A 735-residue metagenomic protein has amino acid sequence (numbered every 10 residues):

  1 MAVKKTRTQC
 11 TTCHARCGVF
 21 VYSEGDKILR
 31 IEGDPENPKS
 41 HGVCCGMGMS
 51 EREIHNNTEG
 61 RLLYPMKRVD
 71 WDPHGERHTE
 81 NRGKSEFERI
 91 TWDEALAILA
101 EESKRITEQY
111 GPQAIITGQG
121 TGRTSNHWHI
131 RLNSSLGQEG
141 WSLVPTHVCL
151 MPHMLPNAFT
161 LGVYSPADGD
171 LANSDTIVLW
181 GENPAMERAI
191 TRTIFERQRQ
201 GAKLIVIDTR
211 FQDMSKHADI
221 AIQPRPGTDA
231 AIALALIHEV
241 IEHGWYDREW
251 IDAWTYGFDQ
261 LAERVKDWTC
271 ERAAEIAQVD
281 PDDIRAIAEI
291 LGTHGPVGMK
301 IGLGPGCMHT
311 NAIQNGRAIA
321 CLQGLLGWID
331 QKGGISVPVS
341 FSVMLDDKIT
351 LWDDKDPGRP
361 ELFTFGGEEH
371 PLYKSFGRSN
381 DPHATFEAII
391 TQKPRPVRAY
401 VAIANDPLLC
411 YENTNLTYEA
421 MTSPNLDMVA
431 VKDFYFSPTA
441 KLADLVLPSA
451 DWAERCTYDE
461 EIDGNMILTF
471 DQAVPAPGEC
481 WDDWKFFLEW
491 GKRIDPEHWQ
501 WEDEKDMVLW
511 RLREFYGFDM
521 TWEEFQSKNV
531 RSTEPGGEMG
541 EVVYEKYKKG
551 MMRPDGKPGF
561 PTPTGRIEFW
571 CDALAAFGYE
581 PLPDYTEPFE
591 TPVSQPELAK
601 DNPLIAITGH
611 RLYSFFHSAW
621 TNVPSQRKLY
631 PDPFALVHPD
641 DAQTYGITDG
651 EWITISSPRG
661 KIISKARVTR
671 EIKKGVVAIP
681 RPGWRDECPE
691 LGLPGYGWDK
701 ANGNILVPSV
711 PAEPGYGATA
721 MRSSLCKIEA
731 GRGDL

Functional and structural regions predicted by a protein language model:
M1-H243, D280-P281, S375, I403 (+2 more regions): N-terminal export/assembly segments and adjacent metallocofactor-ligating motifs of anaerobic energy-metabolism
W71-E94, H238, H243-P281, A473-T564 (+5 more regions): N-terminal leader/propeptide and maturation segments of large enzyme subunits in energy/redox metabolism and hydrolases
S85, R89, L161-A167, N183-P184 (+15 more regions): Hydrophobic alpha-helical scaffolding
A114, H309, D483-G536, V623-L636 (+1 more regions): Long, contiguous, secondary-structure-rich segments that constitute the structural scaffold of globular domains
I115-R123, E275-V279, G302-T310, F341-M344 (+1 more regions): Conserved short loop/turn motifs at secondary-structure junctions
H127-I207, A230-L234, A320-L442, D451-Y458 (+1 more regions): Extended redox/cofactor-interaction regions of prokaryotic respiratory oxidoreductases
H217-A218, W268-R272, K300-G306, V401 (+1 more regions): Flexible glycine/proline-enriched surface loops and loop-helix/loop-strand junctions
A453-A476, F486, G491-R493, K700: Glycine/threonine-rich phosphate-binding loop and adjacent beta-strand/alpha-helix elements that clamp
